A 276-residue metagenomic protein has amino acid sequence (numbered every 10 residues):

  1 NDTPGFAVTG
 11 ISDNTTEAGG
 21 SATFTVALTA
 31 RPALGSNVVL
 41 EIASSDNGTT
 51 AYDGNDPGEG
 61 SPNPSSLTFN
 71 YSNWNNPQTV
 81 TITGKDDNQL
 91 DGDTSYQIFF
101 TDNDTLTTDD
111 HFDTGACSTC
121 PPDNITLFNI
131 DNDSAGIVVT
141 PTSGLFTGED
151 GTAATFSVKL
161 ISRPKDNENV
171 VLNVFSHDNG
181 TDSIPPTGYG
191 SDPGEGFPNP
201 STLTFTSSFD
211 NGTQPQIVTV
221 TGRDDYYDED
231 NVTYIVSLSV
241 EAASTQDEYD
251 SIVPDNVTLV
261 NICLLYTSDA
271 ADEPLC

Functional and structural regions predicted by a protein language model:
N1-T3, D104-S134, A242-L265: Terminal edge beta-strands and adjacent linker/stalk segments of extracellular immunoglobulin-superfamily beta-sandwich
G5-F6, A33-L34, N47-Y52, G60 (+8 more regions): Short loop/beta submotifs within extracellular cysteine-rich repeat domains
T9-S12, T140-S143: Surface-exposed, proline-enriched loop/turn segments that connect beta strands in immunoglobulin-like
N14-G20, L145-T152: Short, solvent-exposed loop/linker segments at the N-terminal edge of repeated beta-sheet extracellular domains
T23-A30, A154-S162: Short beta-strand elements of extracellular/lumenal beta-sandwich folds
V26, G35-N47, N76-A116, V158 (+2 more regions): Contiguous beta-strand segments of beta-sheet-rich domains
A43-K85, T105, F175-T221: Extracellular beta-sheet repeat scaffolds used for adhesion and glycan interaction
Y266-A271: Conserved small/polar residues in nucleotide/adenosyl-binding loops
